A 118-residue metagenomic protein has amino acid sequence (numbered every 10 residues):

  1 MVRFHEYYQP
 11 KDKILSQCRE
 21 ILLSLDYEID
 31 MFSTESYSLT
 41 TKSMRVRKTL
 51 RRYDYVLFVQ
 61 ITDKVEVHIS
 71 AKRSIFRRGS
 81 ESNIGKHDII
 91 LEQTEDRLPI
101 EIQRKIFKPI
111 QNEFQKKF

Functional and structural regions predicted by a protein language model:
M1-F118: Ser/Thr-rich, low-complexity intrinsically disordered terminal regions
